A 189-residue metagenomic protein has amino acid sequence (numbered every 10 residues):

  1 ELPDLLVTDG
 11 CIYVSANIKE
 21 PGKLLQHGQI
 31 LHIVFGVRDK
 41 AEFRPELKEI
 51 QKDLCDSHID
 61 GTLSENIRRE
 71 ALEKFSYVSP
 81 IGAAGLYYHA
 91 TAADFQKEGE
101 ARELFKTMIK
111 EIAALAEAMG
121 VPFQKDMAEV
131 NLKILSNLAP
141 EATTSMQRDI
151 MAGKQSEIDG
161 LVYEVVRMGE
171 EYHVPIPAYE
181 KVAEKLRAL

Functional and structural regions predicted by a protein language model:
E1-E70: Rossmann-fold dinucleotide-binding core
L2-P3, Y88, G120, Y172: A broad structural signal for alpha-helix termini and local helix breaks/kinks
L24-R38, L86-Q96, T143-A152: Helix-loop-beta segment of a Rossmann-like dinucleotide-binding subdomain
C55-D56, K106-L189: NAD(P)-dependent Rossmann-like dehydrogenase/reductase catalytic/cofactor-binding core
R68-Q96, E100-A113, A139-P140: Active-site-proximal catalytic alpha-helix in oxidoreductases
